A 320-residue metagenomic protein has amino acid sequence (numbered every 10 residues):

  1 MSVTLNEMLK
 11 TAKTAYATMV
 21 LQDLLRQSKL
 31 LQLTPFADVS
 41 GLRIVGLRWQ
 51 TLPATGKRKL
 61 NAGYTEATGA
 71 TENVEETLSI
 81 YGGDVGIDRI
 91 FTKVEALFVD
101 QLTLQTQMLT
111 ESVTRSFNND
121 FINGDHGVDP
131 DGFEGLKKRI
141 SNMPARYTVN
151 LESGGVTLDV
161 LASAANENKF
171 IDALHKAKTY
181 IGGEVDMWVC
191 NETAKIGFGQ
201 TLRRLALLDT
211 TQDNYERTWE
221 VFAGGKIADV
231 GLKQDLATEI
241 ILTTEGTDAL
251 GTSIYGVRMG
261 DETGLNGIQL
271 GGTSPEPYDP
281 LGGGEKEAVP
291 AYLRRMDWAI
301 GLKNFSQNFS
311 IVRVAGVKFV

Functional and structural regions predicted by a protein language model:
M1-V320: Flexible, glycine/threonine- and acidic-rich loop/arm segments that mediate assembly and lattice contacts in viral
